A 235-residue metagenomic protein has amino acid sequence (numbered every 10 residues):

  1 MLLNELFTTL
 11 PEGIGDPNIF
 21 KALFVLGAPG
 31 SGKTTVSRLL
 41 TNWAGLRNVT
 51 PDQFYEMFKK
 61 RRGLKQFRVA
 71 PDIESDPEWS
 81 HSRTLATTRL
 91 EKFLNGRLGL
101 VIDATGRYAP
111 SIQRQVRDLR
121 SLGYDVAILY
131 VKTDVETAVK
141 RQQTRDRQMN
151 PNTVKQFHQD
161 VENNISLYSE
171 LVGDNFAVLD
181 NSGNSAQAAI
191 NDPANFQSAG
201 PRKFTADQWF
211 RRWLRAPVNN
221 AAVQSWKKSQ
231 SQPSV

Functional and structural regions predicted by a protein language model:
G13-F20, F93-L94: Phosphate-binding P-loop
A22-F24: Short hydrophobic/aromatic beta-strand immediately N-terminal to the Walker A/P-loop
A28-P29: The conserved Walker
G32: Conserved glycine(s) of the Walker
T35-L98, P110: Conserved substrate/cofactor phosphate-moiety recognition/catalytic segment in nucleotide-dependent phosphotransferases
W43, E136-V235: Conserved GTP-binding G-domain of TRAFAC-class P-loop NTPases and closely related GTPase folds
D103-I112, V135: Acidic, metal-coordinating catalytic cores used for nucleic-acid/nucleotide bond scission and strand-transfer chemistry
R120-R141: Conserved phosphate-donor/acceptor-positioning beta-strand/loop module used by diverse small-molecule
